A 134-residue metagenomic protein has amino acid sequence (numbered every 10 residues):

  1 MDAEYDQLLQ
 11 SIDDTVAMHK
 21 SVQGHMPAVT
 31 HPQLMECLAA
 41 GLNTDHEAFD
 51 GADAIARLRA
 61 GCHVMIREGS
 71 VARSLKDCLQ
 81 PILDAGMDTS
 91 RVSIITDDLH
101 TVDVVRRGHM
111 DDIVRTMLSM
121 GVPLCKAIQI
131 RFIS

Functional and structural regions predicted by a protein language model:
M1-H63: Hydrophobic, small-residue-rich alpha-helical packing segments that form membrane-like cores
D2-L9, A48-G51, A72, V104-D111 (+1 more regions): Electropositive phosphate-/nucleotide-binding environments in soluble metabolic enzymes
Q7-L9, L38-A40, Q80-D84, H109-D111: Short, solvent-exposed amphipathic alpha-helical segments in soluble enzyme and RNA/protein-processing domains
A17-K20, I82-S134: His/Asp/Glu-enriched, well-ordered alpha-helical/loop segment that forms or immediately abuts the divalent-metal
H25-M26, D45-H46, I66-E68, I94-T96 (+1 more regions): Active-site neighborhood of phospho(di)ester-bond hydrolases with catalytic His/Asp-centered motifs
A28, R67-K76: Active-site glycine- and acidic-residue-rich loops that bind and position anionic ligands or nucleotide-like cofactors
A54-R59, L75-C78, D103-V104: Short, charged, surface-exposed secondary-structure boundary motifs
R59, H63-V71, M87-R91, V105-R107: Polyanionic/metal-chelating signatures
